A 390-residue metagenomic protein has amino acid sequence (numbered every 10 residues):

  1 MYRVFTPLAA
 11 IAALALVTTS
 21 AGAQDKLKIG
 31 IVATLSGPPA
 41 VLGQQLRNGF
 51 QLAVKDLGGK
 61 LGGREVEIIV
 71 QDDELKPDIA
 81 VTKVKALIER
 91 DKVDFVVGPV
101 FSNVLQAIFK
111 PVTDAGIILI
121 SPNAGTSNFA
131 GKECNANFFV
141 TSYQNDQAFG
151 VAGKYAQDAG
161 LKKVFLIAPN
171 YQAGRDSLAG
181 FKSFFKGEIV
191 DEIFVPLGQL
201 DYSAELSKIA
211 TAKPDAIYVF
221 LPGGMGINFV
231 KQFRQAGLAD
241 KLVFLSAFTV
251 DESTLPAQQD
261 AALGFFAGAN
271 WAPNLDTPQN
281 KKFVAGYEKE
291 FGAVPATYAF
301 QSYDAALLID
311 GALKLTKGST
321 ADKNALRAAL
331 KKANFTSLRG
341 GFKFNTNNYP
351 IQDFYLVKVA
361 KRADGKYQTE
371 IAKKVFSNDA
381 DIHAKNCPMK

Functional and structural regions predicted by a protein language model:
M1-A9: Bacterial N-terminal signal peptides that target proteins for export
L16-A23: Sec/Tat signal peptide C-region and signal peptidase I cleavage site
K26, V41-L46, D56, K60-F129 (+3 more regions): Beta-alpha junction/loop-to-helix N-cap segments that form part of ligand/metal-binding clefts
L27, K331-K390: Solvent-exposed, acidic/polar segments of extracytosolic/periplasmic ligand-binding ectodomains
G30-Q51, Q71-D78, V100-F101, I167-R175 (+3 more regions): Extracytoplasmic "Venus flytrap"
I31, L87, D91-V100, I120-P122 (+5 more regions): Periplasmic-binding protein-like
T82, S127-A130, N135-A236, W271-K282: Extracellular/periplasmic Venus flytrap/periplasmic-binding protein
V230-Y303, K314-T320, A363, T369-M389: Extracellular/periplasmic periplasmic-binding protein-like sensory domains
